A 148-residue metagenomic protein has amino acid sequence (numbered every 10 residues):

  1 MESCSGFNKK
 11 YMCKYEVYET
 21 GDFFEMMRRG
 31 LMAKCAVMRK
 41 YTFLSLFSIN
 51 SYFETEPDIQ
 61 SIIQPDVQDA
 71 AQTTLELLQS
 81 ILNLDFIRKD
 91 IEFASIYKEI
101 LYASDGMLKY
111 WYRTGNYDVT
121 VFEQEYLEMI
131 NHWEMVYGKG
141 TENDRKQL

Functional and structural regions predicted by a protein language model:
C4-V17, A36, D58-L84, A94-K98 (+1 more regions): Amphipathic alpha-helical packing segments from all-alpha helical-bundle domains
N8, E25-I49, Q72-L75, L101 (+2 more regions): Helical hydrophobic small-molecule/effector-binding pocket
M12-T20, N50, P57, N83-F86 (+3 more regions): Short, flexible helix-adjacent loops and helix caps
D22-M26, E92-I96: A conserved beta-strand->loop->alpha-helix hinge within the catalytic CA
A36, Q72, E76-S80, Y102-L148: C-terminal peripheral helix-coil segments that are non-catalytic and often amphipathic
R39-D58, K109, R113: Amphipathic alpha-helical segments used for helix-helix packing
S45-S48, Q60-I62, K89-D90, T120 (+1 more regions): Short, hydrophobic secondary-structure boundary micro-motifs
